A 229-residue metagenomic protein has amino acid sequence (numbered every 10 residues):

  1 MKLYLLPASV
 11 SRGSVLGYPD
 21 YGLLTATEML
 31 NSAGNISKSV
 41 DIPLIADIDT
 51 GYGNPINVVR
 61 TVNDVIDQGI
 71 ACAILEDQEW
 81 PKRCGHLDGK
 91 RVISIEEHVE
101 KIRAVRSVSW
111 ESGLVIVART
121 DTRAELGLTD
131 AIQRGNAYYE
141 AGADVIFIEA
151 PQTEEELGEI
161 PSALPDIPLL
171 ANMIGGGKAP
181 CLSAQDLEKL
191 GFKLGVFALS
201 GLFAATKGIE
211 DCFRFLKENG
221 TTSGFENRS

Functional and structural regions predicted by a protein language model:
M1-F215: Alpha/beta enzyme core
L216-S229: Flexible C-terminal active-site loop/helix
